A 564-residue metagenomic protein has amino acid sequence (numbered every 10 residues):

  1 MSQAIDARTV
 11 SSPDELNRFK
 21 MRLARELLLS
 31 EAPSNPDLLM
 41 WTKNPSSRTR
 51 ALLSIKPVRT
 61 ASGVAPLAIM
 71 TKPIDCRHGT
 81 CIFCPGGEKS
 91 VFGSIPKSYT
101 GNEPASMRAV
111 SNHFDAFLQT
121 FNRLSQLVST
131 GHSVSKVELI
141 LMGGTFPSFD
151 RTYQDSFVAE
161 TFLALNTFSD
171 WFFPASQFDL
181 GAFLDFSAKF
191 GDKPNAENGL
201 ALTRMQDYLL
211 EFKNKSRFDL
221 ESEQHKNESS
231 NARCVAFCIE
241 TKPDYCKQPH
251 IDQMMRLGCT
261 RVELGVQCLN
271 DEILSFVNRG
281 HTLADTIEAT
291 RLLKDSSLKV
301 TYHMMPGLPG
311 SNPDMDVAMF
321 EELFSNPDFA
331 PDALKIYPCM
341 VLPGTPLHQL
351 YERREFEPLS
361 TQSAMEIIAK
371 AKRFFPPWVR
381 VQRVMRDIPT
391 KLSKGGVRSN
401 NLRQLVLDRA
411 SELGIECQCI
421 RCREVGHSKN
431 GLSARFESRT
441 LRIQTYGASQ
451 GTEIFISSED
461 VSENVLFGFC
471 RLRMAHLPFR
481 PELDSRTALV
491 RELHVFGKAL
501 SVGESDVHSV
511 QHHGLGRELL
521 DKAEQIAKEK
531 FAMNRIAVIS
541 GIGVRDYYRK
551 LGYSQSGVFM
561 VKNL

Functional and structural regions predicted by a protein language model:
M1-F212, P377: Flexible, acidic/Gly-rich N-terminal and inter-domain linker regions that tether and position cofactor-handling modules
N102-L118, L139, G143-L163, F173-T301 (+3 more regions): Conserved non-cysteine loop/helix-boundary elements of the Radical SAM core domain that shape
E355-R471, L477: C-terminal accessory regions of radical SAM enzymes
D484-Q511: Conserved acetyl-CoA binding element of GNAT-fold acetyltransferases
D506-I526: Conserved acetyl-CoA-binding loop-helix of GNAT-fold acetyltransferases
Q525-S540: Conserved GNAT acetyl-CoA-binding A-motif
S540-F559: Conserved active-site alpha-helix within GNAT-family acetyltransferase domains
